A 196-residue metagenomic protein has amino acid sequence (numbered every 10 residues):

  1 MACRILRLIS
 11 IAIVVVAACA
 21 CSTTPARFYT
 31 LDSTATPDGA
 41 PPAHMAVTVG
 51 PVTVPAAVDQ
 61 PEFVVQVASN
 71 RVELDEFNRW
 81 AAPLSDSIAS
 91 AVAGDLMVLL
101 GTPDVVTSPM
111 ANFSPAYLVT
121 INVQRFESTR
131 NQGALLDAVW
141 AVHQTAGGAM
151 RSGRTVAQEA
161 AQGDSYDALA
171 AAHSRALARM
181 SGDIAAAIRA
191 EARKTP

Functional and structural regions predicted by a protein language model:
M1-C19: Sec-dependent bacterial lipoprotein signal peptides
C21-L84, E191-P196: A structural "domain/chain start" motif
S22-A43, G94, L99-G148, A161-G163: Surface-exposed short loop/turn segments
G50-V52, F63-A68, V139-A141, T145 (+1 more regions): Generic beta-structure capping elements
P55, A91-T102, D183, A187-T195: Structured segments of extracytoplasmic/periplasmic soluble domains in secreted or envelope-associated proteins
N70-A81, A146-G182, A186, R193: Short secondary-structure boundary motifs at beta->alpha junctions and helix caps
L74-P103: Mid-chain, structured segments of secreted extracytoplasmic proteins
